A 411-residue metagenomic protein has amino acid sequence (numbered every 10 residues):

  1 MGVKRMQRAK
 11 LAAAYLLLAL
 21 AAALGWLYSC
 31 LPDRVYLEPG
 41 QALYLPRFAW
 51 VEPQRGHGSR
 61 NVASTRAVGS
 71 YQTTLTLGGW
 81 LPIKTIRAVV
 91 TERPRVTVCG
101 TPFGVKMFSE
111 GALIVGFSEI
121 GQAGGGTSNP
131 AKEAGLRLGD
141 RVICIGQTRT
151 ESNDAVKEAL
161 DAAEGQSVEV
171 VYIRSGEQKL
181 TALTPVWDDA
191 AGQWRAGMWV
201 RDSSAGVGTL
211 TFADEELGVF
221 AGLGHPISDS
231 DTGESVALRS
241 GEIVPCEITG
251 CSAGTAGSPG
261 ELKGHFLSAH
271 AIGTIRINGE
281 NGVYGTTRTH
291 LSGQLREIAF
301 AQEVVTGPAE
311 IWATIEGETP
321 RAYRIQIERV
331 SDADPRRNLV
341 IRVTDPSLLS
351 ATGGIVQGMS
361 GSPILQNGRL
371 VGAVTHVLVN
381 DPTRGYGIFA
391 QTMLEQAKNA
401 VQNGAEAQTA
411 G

Functional and structural regions predicted by a protein language model:
G2-K4, R55-V98, R276-Y323: Interdomain regulatory linker/hinge segments that flank or connect interaction modules in polarity/junction/synaptic
K10-Y28: Hydrophobic membrane-insertion alpha-helices, especially the h-region of bacterial N-terminal signal peptides
P39-W50, L138-G139, V305, S360 (+1 more regions): Short, flexible surface segments
S64-R66, C144-E177, D381-Q391: PDZ domains, with a preference for the canonical peptide-binding region formed by the helix
L75-G79, K84-I86, V90-R93, K157-G197 (+1 more regions): PDZ-domain C-terminal substructure recognizer with occasional recognition of PDZ-binding tails
G104, F108-E133, T409: PDZ/PDZ-like groove recognition
A131-D154, I364-N367, V371-H376: Conserved PDZ fold ligand-binding element
A182-Q357, Q366-N367, T375, D381-Q396 (+1 more regions): Serine endopeptidase catalytic core focused on the charge-relay Asp
